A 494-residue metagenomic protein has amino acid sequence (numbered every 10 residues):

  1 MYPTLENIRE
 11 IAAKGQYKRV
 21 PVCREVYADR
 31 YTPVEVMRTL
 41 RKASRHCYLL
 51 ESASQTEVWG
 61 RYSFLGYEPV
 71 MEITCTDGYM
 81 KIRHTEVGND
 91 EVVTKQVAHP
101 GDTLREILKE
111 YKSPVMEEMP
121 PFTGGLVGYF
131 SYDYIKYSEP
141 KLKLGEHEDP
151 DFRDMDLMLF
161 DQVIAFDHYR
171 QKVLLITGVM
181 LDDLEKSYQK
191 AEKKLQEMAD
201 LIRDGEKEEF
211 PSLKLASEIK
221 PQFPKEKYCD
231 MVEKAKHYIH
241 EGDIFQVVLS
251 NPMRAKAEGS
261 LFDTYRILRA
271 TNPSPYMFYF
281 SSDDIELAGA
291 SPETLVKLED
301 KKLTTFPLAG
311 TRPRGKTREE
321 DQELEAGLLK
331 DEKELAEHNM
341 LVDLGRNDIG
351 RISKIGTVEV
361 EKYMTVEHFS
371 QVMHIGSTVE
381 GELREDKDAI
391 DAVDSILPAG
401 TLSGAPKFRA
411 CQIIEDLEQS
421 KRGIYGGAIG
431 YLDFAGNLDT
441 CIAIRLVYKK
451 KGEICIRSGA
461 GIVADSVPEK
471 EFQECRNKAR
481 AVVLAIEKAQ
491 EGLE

Functional and structural regions predicted by a protein language model:
M1-E494: Extended alpha-helical targeting/anchoring segments, especially N-terminal organellar/secretory targeting helices
